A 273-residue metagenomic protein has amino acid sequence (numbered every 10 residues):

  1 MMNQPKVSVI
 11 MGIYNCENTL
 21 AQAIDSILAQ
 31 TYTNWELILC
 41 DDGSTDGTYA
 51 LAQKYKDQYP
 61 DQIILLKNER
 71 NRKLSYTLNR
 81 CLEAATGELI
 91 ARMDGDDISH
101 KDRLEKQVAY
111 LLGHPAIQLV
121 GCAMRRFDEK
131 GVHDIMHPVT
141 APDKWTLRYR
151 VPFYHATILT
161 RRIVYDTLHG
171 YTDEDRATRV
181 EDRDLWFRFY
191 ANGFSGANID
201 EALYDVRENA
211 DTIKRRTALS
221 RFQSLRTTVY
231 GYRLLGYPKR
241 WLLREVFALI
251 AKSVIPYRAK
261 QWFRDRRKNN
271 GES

Functional and structural regions predicted by a protein language model:
M1-L28: N-proximal low-complexity "stem/linker" segments adjacent to membrane-targeting elements
Q4-V7, L28-L39, G47, D61-I64: Short loop->beta transition adjacent to catalytic acidic/histidine clusters or analogous donor-positioning motifs
D41-A50, R70, D94: A conserved acidic beta->alpha catalytic loop
N68-A85, K106: Glycine-rich, basic loop-to-helix element that forms the pyrophosphate-binding segment of sugar-nucleotide handling
E83, D143-A218: Conserved nucleotide-sugar donor-binding catalytic segment
I90: Short aromatic/hydrophobic "clamp" motif used to bind/position activated sugar donors
D102-D134: Conserved donor NDP-sugar-binding/catalytic core segment of glycosyltransferases
Y190-F194, K214-Y237: Catalytic core of nucleotide-sugar-dependent glycosyltransferases
